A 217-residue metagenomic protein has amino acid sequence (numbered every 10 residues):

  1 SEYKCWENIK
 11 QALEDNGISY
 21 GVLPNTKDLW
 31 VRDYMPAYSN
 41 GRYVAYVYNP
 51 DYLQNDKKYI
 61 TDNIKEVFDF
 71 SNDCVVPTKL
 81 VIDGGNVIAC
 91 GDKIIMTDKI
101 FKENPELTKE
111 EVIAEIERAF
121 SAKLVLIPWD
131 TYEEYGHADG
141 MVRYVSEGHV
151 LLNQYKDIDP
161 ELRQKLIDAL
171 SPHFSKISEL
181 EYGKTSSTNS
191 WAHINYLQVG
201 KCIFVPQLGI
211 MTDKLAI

Functional and structural regions predicted by a protein language model:
S1-I217: The feature marks the mature, well-folded catalytic cores of soluble enzymes
